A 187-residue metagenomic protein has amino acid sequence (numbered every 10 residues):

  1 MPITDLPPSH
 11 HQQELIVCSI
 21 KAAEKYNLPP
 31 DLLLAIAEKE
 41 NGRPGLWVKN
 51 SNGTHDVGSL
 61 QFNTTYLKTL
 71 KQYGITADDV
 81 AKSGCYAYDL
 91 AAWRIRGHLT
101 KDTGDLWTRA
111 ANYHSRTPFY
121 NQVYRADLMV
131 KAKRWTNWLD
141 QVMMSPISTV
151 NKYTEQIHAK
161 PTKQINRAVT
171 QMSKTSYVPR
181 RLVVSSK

Functional and structural regions predicted by a protein language model:
P2-S148: Catalytic glycan-binding domains that act on GlcNAc-containing polysaccharides
M143-K187: Low-complexity, Gly/Ser/Thr/Pro-rich intrinsically disordered linker/tail segments
